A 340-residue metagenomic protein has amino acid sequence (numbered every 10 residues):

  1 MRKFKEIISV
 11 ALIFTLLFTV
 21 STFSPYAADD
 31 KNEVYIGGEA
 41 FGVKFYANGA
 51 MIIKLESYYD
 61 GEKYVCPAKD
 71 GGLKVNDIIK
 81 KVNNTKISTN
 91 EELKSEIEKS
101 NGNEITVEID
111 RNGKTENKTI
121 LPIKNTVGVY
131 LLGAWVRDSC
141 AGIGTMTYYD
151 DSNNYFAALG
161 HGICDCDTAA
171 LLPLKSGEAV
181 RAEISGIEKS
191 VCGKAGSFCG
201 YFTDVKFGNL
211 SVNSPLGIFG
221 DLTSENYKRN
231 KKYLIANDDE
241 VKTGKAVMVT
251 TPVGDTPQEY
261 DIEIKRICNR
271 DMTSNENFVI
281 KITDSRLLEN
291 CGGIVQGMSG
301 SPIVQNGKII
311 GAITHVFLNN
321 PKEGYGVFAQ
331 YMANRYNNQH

Functional and structural regions predicted by a protein language model:
R2-P25: Sec-dependent N-terminal signal peptides of Gram-positive bacterial secreted proteins and lipoproteins
F18-E39, H340: Sec-dependent signal peptide cleavage junction
Y26-K31, E39-F41, K74, V82 (+1 more regions): PDZ-domain C-terminal substructure recognizer with occasional recognition of PDZ-binding tails
E39-K74: PDZ/PDZ-like groove recognition
N48, V75-N76, K242, S299 (+1 more regions): Short, flexible surface segments
A68-N90, I303-N306, I310-G311: Conserved PDZ fold ligand-binding element
T85-E96, N117, P257-Y260, N319-E323: Short, Lys/Arg- and Gly-enriched loop/turn segments at beta-strand edges
I123-Q296, Q305-N306, T314, N320-R335: Serine endopeptidase catalytic core focused on the charge-relay Asp
